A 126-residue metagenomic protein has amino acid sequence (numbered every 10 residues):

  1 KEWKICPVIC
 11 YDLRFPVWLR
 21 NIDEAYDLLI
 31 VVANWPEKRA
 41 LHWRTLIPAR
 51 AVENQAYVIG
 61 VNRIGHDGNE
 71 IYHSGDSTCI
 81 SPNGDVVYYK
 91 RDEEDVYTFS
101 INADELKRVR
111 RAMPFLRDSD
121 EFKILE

Functional and structural regions predicted by a protein language model:
K1, S81-N83, I101: Short acidic-glycine loop/turn motifs at beta-strand connectors
K1-C6, L28: Beta-strand-turn-beta hairpins that frame and shape the catalytic cleft of phosphate-ester-processing enzymes
I5, E93, E105-R108: Short, functionally important structural connectors and interaction interfaces within domains
R14-Y97: CN hydrolase (nitrilase-like) catalytic-core segments centered on the catalytic cysteine and neighboring Lys/Glu
D104-E126: A short C-terminal boundary segment appended to hydrolase-like catalytic domains
